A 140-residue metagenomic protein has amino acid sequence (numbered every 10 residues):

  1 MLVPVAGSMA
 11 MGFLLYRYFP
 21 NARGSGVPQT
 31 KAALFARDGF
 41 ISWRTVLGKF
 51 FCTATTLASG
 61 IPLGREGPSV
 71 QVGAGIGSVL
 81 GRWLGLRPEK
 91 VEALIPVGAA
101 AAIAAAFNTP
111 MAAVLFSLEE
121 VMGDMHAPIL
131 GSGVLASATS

Functional and structural regions predicted by a protein language model:
M1-S140: Alpha-helical transmembrane segments and immediately membrane-proximal extracytoplasmic
